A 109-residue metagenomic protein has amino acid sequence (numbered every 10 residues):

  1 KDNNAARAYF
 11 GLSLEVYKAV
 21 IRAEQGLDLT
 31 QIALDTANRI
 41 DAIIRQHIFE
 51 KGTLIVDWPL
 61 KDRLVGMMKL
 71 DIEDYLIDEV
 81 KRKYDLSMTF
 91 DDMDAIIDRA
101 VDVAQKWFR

Functional and structural regions predicted by a protein language model:
K1-R109: Catalytic cores and motor modules of nucleic-acid processing enzymes
